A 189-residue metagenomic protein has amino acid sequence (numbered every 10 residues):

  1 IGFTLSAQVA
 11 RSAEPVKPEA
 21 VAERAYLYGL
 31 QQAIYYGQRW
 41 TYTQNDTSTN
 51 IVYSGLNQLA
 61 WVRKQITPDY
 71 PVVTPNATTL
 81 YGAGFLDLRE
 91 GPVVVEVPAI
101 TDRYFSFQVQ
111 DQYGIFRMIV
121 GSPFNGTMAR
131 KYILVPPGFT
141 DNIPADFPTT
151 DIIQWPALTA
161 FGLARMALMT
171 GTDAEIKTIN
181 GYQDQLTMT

Functional and structural regions predicted by a protein language model:
I1-T4: Bacterial N-terminal signal peptides
V9-T189: A compositional/structural signature for long, glycine/proline-rich flexible linkers and loops on extracytoplasmic
